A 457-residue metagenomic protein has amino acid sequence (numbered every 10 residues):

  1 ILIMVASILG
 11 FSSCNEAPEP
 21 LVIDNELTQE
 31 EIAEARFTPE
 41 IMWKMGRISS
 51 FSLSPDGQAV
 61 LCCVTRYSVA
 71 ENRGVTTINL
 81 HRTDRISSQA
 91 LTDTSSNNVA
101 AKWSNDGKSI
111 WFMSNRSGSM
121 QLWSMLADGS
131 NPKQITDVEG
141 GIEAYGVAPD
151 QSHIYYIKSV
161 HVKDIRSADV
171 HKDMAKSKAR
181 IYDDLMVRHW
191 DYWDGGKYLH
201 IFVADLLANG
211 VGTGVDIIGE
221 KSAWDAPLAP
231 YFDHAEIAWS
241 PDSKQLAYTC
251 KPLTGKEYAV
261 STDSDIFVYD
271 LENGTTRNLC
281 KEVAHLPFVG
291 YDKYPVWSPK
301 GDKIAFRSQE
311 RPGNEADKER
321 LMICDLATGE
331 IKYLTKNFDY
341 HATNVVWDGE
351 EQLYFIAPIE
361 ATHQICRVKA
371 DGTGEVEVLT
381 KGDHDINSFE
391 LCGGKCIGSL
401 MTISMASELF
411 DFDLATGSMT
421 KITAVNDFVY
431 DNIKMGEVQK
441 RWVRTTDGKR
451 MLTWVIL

Functional and structural regions predicted by a protein language model:
F11-S13: C-terminal motif of bacterial Sec signal peptides marking the signal peptidase cleavage site
P20-E26, V75-T76, S159-E220, T249-P252 (+5 more regions): Predominantly five- to eight-bladed beta-propeller fold
N25-G46, G212-K221: A short helix->beta-strand "capping" segment at the edge of beta-propeller domains
E40-T76: Beta-strand-rich domains and repeat architectures in extracellular enzymes and scaffolds, especially beta-propellers
M45-V60, S95-M113, P132, E139-I157 (+10 more regions): Conserved beta-propeller blade repeats
R66-A70, R116-S119, H161-D164, L253-K256 (+3 more regions): Short glycine/acidic-enriched loop and turn motifs that connect beta-strands
R82-I86, L126-S130, L206-G210, D270-G274 (+3 more regions): Short loop/turn segments that connect beta-strands within beta-propeller blades
F202-A204, T423-L457: N-terminal cap/lid segment of alpha/beta-hydrolase-fold proteins
